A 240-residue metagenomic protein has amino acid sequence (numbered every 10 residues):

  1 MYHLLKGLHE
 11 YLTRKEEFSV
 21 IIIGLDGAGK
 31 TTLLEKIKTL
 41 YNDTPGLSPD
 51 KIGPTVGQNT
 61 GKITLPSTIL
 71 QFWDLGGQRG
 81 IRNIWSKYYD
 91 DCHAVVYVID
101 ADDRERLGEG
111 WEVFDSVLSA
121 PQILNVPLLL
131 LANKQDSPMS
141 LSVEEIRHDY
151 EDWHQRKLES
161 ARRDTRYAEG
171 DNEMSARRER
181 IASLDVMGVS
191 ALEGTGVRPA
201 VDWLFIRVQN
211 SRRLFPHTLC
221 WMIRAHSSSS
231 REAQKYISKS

Functional and structural regions predicted by a protein language model:
M1-R213, S240: TRAFAC-class small GTPase G-domain
P216-S240: Extreme C-terminal disordered tails of eukaryotic proteins encode short linear targeting/docking signals used
